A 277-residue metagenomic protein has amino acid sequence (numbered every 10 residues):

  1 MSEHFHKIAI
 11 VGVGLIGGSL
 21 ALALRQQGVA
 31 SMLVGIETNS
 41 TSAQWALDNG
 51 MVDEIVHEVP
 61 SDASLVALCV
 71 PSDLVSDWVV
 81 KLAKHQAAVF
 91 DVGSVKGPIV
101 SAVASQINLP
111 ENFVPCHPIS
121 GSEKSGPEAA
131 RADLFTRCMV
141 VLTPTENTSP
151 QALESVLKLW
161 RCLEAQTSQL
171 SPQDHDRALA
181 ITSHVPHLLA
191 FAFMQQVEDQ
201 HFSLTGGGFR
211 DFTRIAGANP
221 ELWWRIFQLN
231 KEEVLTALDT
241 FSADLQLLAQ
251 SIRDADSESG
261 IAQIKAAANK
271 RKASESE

Functional and structural regions predicted by a protein language model:
M1-S61, L65: NAD(P)+-binding Rossmann beta1-loop-alpha1 motif at the extreme N-terminus of oxidoreductases
K7, M32, N112, M139 (+1 more regions): Residues at the starts of beta-strands that form the adenosine-phosphate
T38-N39, V70, V92-S94: Short beta->alpha hinge that forms the Motif I/post-I loop of the SAM-binding pocket
V66-A67, F90: N-terminal Rossmann-like NAD(P) cofactor-binding module of classical short-chain dehydrogenase/reductase
D77-E128: Rossmann-like NAD(P)(H) cofactor-binding subdomain of soluble oxidoreductases
A132-R214: Internal alpha-helical scaffold of NAD(P)-dependent oxidoreductase catalytic cores
Q200-R271: Interdomain hinge/lid region at the active-site interface of Rossmann-like NAD(P)-dependent oxidoreductases
